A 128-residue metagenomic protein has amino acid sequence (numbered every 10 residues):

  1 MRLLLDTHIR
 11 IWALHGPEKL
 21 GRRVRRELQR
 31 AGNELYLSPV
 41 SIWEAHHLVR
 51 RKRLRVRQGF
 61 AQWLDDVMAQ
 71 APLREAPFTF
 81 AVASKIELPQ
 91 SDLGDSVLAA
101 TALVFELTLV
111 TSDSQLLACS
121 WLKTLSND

Functional and structural regions predicted by a protein language model:
M1-L37, R51-D66, Q70, F105 (+2 more regions): Short, well-structured N-terminal submotif of metal-dependent ribonuclease cores
E44, K85, A118-C119: Phosphate- and divalent-cation-binding pockets in alpha/beta enzyme and binding domains that engage nucleotide-derived
H46-R50: Short, amphipathic alpha-helical segments that act as regulatory/interfacial helices in nucleotide-processing proteins
R57-A61, A69-S114: Active-site neighborhoods of divalent-metal-dependent phosphate/nucleic-acid chemistry enzymes
E75-P77, T124-N127: Short acidic-hydrophobic, aromatic-tinged amphipathic segments that line or gate anion-handling sites
